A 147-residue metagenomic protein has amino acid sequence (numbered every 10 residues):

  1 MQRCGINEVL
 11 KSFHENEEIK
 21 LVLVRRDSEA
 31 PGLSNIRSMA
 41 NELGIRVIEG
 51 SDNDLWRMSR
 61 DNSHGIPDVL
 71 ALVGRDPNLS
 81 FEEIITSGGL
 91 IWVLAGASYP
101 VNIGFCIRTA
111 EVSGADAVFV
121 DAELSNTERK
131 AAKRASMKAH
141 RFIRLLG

Functional and structural regions predicted by a protein language model:
M1-N78: N-terminal positively charged helical leader segments and presequences
Q2, N7, K11-H14, V24 (+3 more regions): RNA substrate-binding interface of SAM-dependent RNA methyltransferases
